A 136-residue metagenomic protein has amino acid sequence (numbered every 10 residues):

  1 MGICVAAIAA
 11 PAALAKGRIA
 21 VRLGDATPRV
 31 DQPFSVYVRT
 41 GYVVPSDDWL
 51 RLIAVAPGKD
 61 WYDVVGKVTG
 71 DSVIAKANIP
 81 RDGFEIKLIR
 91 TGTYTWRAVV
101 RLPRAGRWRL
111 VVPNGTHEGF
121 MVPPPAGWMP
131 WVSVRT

Functional and structural regions predicted by a protein language model:
M1-A7: Bacterial N-terminal signal peptides
K16-T136: Contiguous segments within soluble domain cores/interaction surfaces
